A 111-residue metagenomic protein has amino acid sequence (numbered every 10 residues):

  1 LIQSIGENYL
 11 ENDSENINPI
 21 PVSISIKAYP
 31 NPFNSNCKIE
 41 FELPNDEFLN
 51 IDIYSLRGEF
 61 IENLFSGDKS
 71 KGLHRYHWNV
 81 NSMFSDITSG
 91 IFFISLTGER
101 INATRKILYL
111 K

Functional and structural regions predicted by a protein language model:
I2-S4: Beta-strand-rich modules
G6, R57-E59, R100: Solvent-exposed strand-loop boundary residues in beta-sheet-rich modules
E11-E42, Y54-E59, S89, L108-K111: Surface-exposed, proline-anchored Ser/Thr-rich loop/turn motifs
L43-F48: Short proline/glycine-enriched turn/loop motifs at strand-loop junctions of beta-rich domains
I51-S55, L96: Conserved aromatic beta-strand anchor motif in extracellular beta-sandwich/beta-rich domains
F65-N102: Short, surface-exposed loop/turn motifs with a glycine/proline- and acidic-biased composition
A103-I107: Edge beta-strands of extracellular beta-sandwich domains
